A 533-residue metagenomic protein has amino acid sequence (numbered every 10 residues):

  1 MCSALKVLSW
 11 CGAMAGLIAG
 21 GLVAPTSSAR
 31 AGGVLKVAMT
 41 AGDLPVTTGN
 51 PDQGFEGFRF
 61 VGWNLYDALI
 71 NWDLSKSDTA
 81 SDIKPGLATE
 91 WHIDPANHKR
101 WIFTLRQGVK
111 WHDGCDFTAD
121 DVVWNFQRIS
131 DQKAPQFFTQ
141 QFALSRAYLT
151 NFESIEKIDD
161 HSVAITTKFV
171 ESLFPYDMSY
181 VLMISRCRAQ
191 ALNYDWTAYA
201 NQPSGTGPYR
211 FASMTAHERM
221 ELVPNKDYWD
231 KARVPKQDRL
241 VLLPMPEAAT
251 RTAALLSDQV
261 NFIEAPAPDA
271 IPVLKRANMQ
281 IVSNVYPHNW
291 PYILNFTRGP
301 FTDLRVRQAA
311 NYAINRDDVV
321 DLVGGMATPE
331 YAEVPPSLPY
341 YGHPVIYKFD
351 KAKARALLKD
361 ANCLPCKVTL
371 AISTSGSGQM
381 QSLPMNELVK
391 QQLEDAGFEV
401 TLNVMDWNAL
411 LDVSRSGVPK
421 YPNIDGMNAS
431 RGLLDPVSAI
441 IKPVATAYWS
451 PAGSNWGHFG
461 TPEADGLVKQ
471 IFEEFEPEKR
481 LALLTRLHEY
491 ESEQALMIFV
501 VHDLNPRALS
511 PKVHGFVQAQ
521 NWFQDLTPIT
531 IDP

Functional and structural regions predicted by a protein language model:
C2, K6, T104, V123 (+2 more regions): Surface-exposed binding/hinge segments that line and control ligand-binding clefts or catalytic entry sites
V37, A216, K359-R431, K442 (+2 more regions): Ligand/substrate-recognition segments at binding pockets and active sites
M39-A96, Q127, S204: N-terminal lobe/hinge region of extracytoplasmic solute-binding protein
D73-D78, S179-P235, R239-V241, E247-A249 (+1 more regions): Gly/Pro-rich hinge or "lid" segments in bacterial periplasmic/extracellular proteins
E90-P135, A164, P300-T302: Aromatic- and charge-enriched surface segment that lines or borders ligand/interaction sites
E221-K226, K275, T302-A396, H458-E463 (+3 more regions): Append "and occasionally in soluble cytosolic enzymes with long acidic Gly/Pro-rich linkers
Q308, V320, D395-D412, A439-P511 (+1 more regions): Extracytoplasmic/peripheral linker and loop segments enriched in polar/acidic and small residues with frequent Thr/Pro
R507-P533: Long beta-strand-rich cores associated with HINT superfamily self-processing modules
